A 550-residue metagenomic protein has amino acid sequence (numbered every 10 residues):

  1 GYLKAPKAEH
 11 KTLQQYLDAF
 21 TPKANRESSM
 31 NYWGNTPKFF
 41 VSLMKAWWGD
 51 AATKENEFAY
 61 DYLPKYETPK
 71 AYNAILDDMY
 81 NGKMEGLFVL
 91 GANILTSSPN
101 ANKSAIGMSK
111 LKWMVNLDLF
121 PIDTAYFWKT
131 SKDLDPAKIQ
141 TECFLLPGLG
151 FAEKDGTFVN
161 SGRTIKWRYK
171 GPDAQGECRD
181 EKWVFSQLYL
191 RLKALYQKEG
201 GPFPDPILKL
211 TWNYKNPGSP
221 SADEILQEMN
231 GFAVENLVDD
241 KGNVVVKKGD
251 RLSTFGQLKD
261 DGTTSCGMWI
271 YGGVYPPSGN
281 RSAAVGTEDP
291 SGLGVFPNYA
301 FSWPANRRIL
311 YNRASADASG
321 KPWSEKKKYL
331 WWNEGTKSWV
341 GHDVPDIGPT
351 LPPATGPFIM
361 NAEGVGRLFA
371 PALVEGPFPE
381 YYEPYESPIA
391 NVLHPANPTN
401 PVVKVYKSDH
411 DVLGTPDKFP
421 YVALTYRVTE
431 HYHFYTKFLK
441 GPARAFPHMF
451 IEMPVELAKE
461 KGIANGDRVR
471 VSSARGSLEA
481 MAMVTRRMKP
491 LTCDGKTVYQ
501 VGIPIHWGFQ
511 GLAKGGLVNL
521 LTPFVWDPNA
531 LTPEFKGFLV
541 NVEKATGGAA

Functional and structural regions predicted by a protein language model:
G1-D155, K247-K461: Extended redox/cofactor-interaction regions of prokaryotic respiratory oxidoreductases
P64-E67, T96, P172-E181, F450 (+2 more regions): Catalytic cores of large soluble enzymes that bind and process phosphate-bearing ligands
A71, K138, D180-V184, S221 (+2 more regions): Alpha-helical structural motif
M79, G156-T157, G176, D180 (+7 more regions): A long, glycine-enriched binding/interface module in the latter
N116-I122, F127-K129, P147, D173-Y189 (+1 more regions): Phosphate/diphosphate-binding loops
T141-F144, F151-A174, F369, I505: Glycine/threonine-rich phosphate-binding loop and adjacent beta-strand/alpha-helix elements that clamp
G148, Y169, T425-R427, A482 (+2 more regions): Pocket-edge structural micro-motifs
W183-L237, N333-G335, V340-M360, G364-V392 (+1 more regions): Long, contiguous, secondary-structure-rich segments that constitute the structural scaffold of globular domains
